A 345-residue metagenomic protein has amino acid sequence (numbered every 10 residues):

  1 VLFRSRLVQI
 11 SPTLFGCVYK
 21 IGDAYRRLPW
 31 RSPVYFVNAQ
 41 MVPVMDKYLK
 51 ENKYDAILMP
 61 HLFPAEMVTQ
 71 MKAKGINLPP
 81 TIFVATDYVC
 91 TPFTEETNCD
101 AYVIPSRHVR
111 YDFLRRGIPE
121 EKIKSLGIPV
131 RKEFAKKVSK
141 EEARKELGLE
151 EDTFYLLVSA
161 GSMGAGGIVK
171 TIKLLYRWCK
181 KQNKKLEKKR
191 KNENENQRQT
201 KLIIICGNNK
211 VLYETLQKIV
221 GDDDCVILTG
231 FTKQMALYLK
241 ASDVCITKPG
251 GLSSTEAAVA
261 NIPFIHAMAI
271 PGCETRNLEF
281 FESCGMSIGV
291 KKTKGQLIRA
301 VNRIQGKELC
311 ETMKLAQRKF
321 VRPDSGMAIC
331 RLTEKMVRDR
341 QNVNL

Functional and structural regions predicted by a protein language model:
K20-G117, K122-S125: Active-site and donor-binding regions of nucleotide-sugar-utilizing enzymes
D100-M163, N209: A nucleotide-sugar donor-handling region in carbohydrate enzymes
K140-E142, L149-A241: Donor-nucleotide binding loops and adjacent catalytic segments primarily of GT-B fold Leloir glycosyltransferases
K240-P249: Acidic donor-binding loop of glycosyltransferase active sites
E282-G285, K292-L309: C-terminal "capping" alpha-helix adjacent to the active site of nucleotide-linked donor transferases in cell-envelope
L309-P323: A short, well-ordered alpha-helix in the C-terminal region of glycosyltransferases
R322-L345: C-terminal alpha-helical cap of glycosyltransferases
